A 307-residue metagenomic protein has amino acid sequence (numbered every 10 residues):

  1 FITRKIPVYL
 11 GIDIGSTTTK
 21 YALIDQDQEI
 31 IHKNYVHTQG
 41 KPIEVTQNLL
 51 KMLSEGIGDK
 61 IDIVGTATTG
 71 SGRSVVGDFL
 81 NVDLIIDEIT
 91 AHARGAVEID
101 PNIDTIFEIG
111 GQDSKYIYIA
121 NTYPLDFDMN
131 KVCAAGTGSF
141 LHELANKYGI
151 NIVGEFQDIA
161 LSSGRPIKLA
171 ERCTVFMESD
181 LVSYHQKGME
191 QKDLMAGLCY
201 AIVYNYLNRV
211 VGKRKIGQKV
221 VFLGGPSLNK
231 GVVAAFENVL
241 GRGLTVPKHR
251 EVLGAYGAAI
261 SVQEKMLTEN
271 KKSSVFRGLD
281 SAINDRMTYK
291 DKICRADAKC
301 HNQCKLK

Functional and structural regions predicted by a protein language model:
F1-E29, I103-A120, K307: Gly/Thr-rich phosphate-binding beta-strand-loop-beta motif of the actin/hexokinase/Hsp70
F1-T3, K115, E264-K307: Acidic, glycine/GT-rich loop-and beta-edge segments that sit at the periphery of enzyme/chaperone cores
I12-M52, F127, K131: Short glycine-rich, Thr/Ser-proximal phosphate-binding strand/loop in the N-terminal lobe of ATP-dependent enzymes
T38-I43, N121-R165, C173, E178 (+1 more regions): Glycine-rich phosphate-binding loop plus the immediately following alpha-helix
S71-G72, G212-V239, R250-G254: Glycine-rich phosphate-binding loops at beta-strand->alpha-helix junctions
D83-I89, E237-Y256: Conserved phosphate-binding/catalytic loops in two-lobed NTP-binding clefts
R94, G138-E143, K248-N284: Glycine-rich phosphate-binding/hydrolytic loop that grips phosphoryl groups
S179-N208: Adenine-nucleotide phosphate-binding core of ATP-dependent small-molecule kinases
